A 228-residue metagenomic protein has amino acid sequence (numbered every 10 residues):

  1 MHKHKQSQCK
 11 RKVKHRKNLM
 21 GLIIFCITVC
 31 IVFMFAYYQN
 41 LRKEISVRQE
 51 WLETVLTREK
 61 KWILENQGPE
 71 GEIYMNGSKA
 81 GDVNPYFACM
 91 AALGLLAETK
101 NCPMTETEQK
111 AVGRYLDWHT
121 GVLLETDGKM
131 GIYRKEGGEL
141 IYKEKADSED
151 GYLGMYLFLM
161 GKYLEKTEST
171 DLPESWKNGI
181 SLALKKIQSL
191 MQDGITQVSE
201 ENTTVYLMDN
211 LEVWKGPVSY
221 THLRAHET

Functional and structural regions predicted by a protein language model:
M1-R42: Gram-positive cell-envelope targeting signals
N40-M90, A97-E98, T105-R134, S181-Q188: Low-complexity, Ser/Thr/Pro/Gly-enriched N-terminal "stalk/linker" regions
G81-T99, Q109-V112, S148-L164, V205-Y220: Well-ordered alpha-helical segments within folded domains of soluble proteins
R114, T120-L211: Extended ligand-binding groove/face enriched in aromatic
T221-T228: Conserved small/polar residues in nucleotide/adenosyl-binding loops
